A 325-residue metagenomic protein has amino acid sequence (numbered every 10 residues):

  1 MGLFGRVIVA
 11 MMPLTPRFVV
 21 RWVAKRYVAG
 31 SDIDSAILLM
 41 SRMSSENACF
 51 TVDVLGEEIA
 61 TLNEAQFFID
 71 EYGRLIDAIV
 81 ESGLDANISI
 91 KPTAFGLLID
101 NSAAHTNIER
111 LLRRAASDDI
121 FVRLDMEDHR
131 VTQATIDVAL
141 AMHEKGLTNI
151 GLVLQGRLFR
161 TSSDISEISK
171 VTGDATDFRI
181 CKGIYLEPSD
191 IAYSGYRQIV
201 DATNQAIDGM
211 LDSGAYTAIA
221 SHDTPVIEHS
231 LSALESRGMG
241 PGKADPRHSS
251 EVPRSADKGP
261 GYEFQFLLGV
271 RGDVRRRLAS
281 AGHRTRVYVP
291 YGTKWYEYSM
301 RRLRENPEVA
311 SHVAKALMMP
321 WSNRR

Functional and structural regions predicted by a protein language model:
M1-R325: Positively charged, amphipathic and often flexible ligand-engagement surfaces
